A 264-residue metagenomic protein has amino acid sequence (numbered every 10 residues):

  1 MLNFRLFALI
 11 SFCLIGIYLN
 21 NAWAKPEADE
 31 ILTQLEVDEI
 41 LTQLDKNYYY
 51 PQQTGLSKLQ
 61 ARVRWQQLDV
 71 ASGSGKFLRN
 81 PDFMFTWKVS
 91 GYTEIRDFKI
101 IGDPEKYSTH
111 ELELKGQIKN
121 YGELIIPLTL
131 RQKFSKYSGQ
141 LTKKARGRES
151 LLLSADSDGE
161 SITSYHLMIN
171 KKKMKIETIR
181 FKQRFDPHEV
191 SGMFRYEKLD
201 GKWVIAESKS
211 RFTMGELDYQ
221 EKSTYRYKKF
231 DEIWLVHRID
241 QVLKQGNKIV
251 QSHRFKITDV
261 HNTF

Functional and structural regions predicted by a protein language model:
M1-A8: Bacterial N-terminal signal peptides that target proteins for export
A8-I17: Bacterial N-terminal signal peptides
A22-L68: N-terminal leader/targeting segments and the immediate start of mature chains
Q52, F85-K88, S135-A145, L167-I169 (+2 more regions): Short, exposed beta-strand/loop patches in secreted or surface proteins that constitute
S57-V89: N-terminal low-complexity or amphipathic/hydrophobic leaders
R79-R131, K182, P187: An acidic-aromatic
I126-S150, D156-G159: Extracytoplasmic beta-rich ectodomain segments of secreted or membrane-anchored proteins
E149-F264: Gly/Pro-enriched, hydrophobic low-complexity segments that function as extracytoplasmic propeptides/linkers
